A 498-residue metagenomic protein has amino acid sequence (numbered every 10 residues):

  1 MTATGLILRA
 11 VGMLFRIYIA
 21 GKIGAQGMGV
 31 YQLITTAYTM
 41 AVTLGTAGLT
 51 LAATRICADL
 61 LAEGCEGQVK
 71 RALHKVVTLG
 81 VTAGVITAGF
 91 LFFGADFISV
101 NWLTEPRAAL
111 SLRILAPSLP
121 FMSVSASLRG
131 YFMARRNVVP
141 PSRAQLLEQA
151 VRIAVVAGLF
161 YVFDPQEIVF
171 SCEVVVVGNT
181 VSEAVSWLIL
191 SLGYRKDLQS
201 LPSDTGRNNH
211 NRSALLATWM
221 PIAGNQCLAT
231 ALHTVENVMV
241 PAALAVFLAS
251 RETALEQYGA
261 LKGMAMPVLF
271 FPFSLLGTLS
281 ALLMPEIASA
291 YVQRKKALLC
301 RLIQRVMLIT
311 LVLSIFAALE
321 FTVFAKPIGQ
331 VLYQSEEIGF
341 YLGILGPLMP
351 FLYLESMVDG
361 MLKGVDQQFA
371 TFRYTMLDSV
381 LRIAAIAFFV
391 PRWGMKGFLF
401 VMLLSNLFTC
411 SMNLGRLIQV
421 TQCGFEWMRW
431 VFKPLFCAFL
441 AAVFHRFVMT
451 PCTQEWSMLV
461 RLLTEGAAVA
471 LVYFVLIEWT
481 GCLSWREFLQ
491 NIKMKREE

Functional and structural regions predicted by a protein language model:
M1-G12, N179-S186, L190-Y194, N209-P285: Transmembrane helical elements of multi-pass membrane transporters/channels
M1-T54, V81, A88, F92 (+2 more regions): Signature of the first transmembrane helix
A47-A62, L269-R294: Helix-loop junctions and terminal segments of transmembrane helices in multi-pass membrane transport/translocation
H74-S99, C300-F351, I383-A384: Alpha-helical transmembrane segments of multi-pass membrane transport and lipid-handling proteins
F121-A144, P347-L377, F388: Membrane-interface junctions at transmembrane-helix termini in multi-pass inner-membrane proteins
V138-P140, A150-I189, F369, S379-G415 (+3 more regions): Membrane-interface helix-loop junctions in multi-pass transport and translocation proteins
I168-V176, L188-C227, A297, Q419-L435 (+1 more regions): Interhelical loop/hinge segments that connect adjacent transmembrane helices in multipass membrane
A245, F447-E498: Membrane-proximal transmembrane or re-entrant/amphipathic helices at the cytosolic face
